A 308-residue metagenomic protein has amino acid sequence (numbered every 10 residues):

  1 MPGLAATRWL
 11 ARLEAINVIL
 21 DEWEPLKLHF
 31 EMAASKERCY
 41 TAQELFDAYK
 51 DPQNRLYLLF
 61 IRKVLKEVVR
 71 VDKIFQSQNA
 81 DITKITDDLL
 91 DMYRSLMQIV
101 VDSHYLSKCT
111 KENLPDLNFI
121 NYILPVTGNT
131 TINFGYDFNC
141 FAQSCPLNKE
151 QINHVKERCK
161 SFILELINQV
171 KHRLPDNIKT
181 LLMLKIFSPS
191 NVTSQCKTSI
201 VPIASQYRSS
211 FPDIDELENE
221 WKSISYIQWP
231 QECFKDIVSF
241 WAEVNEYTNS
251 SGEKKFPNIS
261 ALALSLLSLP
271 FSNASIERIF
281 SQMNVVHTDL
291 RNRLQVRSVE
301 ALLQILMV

Functional and structural regions predicted by a protein language model:
M1-V308: Alpha-helical structural modules in large enzymes and assemblies
